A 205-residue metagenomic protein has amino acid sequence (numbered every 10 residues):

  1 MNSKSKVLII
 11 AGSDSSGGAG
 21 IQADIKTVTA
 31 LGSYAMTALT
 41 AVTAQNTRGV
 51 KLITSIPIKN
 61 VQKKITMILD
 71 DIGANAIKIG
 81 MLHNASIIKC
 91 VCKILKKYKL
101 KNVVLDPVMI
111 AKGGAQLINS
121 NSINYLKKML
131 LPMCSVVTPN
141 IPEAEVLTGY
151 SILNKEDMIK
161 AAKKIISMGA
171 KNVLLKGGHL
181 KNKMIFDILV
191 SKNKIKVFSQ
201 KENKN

Functional and structural regions predicted by a protein language model:
M1-S3, G20, M184-Q200: Acidic-glycine-rich active-site phosphate/pyrophosphate-binding loop
N2-I9, T29-K112, Q116: Conserved N-terminal subdomain of the carbohydrate kinase-like
I10-S16, K196-N205: Short pre-catalytic strand/loop immediately N-terminal to key active-site residues, enriched for Gly-Thr
G12, D106, N140: Active-site glycine-centered loops adjacent to acidic/histidine catalytic or metal-binding residues that shape
G17-S33: N-terminal basic/disordered segments at the start of proteins
Q22, Q62-T66, D70, K89-K96 (+5 more regions): Amphipathic, non-transmembrane alpha-helical secondary structure
S120-K194: Conserved phosphate/ATP/ADP-binding segment of small-molecule kinases
